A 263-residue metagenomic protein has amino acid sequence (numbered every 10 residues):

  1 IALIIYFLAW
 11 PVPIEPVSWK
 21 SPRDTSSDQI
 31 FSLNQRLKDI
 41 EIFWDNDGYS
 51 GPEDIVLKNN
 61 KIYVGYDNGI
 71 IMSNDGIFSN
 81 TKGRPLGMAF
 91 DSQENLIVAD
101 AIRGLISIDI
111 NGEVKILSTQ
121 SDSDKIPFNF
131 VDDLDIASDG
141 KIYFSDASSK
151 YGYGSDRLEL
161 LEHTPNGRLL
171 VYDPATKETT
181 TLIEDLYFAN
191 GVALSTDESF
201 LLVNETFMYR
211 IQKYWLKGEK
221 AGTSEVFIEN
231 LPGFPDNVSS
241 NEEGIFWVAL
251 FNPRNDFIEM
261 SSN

Functional and structural regions predicted by a protein language model:
I1-N263: Sequence-structural signature of mature extracellular/luminal beta-sheet repeat domains, prominently beta-propellers
